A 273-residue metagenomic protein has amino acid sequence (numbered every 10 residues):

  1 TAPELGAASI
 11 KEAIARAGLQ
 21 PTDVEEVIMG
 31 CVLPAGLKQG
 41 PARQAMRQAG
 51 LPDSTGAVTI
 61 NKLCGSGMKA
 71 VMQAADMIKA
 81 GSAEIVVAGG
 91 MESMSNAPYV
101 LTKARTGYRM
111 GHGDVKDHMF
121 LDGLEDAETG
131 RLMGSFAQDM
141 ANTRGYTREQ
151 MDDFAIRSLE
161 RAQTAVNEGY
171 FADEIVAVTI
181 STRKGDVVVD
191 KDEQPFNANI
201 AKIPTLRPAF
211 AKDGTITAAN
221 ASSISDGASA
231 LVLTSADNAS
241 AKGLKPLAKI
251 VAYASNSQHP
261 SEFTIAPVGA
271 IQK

Functional and structural regions predicted by a protein language model:
T1, C31-I85, A127-M133, N197-S223: Conserved catalytic cysteine-centered active-site region of acyl-thioester-dependent Claisen-condensing enzymes
T1-V32, G36-L37, P41-A49, G56 (+5 more regions): Conserved active-site "lid/cap" helical segment
P3-A8, R16, Q150-A241, V251: N-terminal extracellular/periplasmic Venus flytrap/periplasmic-binding protein-like
T22-G30, G56-N61, V86-G90, Q150-R157 (+2 more regions): Beta-strand segments within the central parallel beta-sheet cores of soluble alpha/beta enzyme folds
Q39, N96-T102, S261-F263: Short acidic, glycine/serine/threonine-rich loops at helix termini
I60-E92, S135, A141-Y170, A230-N238: Active-site-proximal alpha-helical scaffold in enzymes
I85-M140: Flexible glycine-/small-residue-enriched beta->alpha junction loops that bind anionic phosphate/pyrophosphate groups
T234-K273: Glycine- and Gly-Pro-enriched alpha-helical subdomains that act as flexible, kink-prone "lid/hinge" or packing modules
